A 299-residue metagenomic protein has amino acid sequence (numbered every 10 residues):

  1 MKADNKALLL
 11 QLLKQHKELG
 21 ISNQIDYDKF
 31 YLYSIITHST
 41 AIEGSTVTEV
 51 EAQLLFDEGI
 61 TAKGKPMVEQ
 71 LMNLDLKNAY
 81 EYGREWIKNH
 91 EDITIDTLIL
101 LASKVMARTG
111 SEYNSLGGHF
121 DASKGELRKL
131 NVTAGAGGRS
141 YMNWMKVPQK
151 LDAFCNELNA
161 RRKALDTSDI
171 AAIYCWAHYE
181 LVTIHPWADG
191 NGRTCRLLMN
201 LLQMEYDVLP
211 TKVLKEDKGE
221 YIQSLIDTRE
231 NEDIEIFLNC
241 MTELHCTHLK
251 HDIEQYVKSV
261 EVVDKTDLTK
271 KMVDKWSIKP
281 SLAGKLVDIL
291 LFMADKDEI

Functional and structural regions predicted by a protein language model:
M1-D189, R193-I299: FIC/Doc superfamily catalytic core
